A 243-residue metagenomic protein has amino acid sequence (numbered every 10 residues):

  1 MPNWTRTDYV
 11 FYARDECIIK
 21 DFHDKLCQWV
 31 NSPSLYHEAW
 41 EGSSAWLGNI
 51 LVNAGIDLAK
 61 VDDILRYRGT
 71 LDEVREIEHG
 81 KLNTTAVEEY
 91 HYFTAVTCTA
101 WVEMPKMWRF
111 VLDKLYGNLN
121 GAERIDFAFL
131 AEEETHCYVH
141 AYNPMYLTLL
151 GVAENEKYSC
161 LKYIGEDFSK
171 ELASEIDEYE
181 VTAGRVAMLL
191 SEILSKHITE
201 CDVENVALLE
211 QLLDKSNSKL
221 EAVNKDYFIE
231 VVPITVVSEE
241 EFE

Functional and structural regions predicted by a protein language model:
M1-L35, E239-E243: Short, extreme N-terminal segment that most often corresponds to the first beta-strand
D24-V52: N-terminal interaction modules that seed assembly of large macromolecular complexes
W46-E243: Charged interaction segments
